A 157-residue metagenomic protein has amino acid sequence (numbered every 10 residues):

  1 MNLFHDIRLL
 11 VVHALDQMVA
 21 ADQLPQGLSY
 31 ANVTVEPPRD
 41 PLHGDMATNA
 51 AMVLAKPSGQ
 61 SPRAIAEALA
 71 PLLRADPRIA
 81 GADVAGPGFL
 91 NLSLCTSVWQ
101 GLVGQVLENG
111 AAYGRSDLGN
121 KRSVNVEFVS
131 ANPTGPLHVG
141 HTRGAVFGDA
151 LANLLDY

Functional and structural regions predicted by a protein language model:
M1-G119: N-terminal alpha-helical targeting/anchoring segments
M52, K56-P57, Q100-Y157: N-terminal catalytic cores of NTP/NDP-binding nucleotidyl/phosphoryl-transfer enzymes
